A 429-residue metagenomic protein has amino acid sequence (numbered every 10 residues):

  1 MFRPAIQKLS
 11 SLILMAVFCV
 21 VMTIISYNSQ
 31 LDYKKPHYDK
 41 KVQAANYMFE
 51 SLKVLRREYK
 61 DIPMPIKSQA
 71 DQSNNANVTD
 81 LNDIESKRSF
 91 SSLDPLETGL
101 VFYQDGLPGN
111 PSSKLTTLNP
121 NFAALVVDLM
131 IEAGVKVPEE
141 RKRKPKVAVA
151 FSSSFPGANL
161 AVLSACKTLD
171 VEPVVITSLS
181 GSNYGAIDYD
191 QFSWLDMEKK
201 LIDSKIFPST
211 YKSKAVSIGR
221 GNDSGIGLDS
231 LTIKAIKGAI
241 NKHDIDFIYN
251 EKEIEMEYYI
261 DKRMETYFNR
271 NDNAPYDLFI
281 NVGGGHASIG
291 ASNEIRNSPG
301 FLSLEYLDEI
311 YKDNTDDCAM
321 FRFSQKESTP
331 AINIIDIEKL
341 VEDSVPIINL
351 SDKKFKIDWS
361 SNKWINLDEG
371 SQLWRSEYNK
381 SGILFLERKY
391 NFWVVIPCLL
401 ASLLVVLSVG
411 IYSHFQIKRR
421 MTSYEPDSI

Functional and structural regions predicted by a protein language model:
M1-K8, L386-R388: Short, Lys/Arg-rich N-terminal segment immediately upstream of the first membrane anchor
S10-Y27, A401-V406: Hydrophobic membrane-insertion alpha-helices, especially the h-region of bacterial N-terminal signal peptides
V20, I24-P120, A124, Q416-R419: Short, compositionally biased "basic patch" segments
N121-A124, M130-F192: Membrane-embedded segments
A148-A150, L278-V282: Structural motif
S153-G157, S180-Y184, D223, G285-S288 (+1 more regions): Solvent-exposed loop/turn segments at secondary-structure junctions within structured extracellular/periplasmic domains
D190-F279: A substrate-binding/cap region within the structured catalytic cores of diverse enzymes
L278, G285-I429: C-terminal functional extensions of proteins
